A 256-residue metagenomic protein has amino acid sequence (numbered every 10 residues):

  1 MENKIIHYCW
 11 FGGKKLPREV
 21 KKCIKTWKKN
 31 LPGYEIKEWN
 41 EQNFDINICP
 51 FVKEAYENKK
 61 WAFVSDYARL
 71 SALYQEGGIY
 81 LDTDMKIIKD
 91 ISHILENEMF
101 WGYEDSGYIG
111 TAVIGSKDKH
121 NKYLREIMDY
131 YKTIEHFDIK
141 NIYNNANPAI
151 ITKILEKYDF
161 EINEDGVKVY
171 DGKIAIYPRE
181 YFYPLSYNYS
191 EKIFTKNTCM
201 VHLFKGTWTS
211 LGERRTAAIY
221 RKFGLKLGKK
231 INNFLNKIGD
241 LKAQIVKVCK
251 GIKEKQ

Functional and structural regions predicted by a protein language model:
M1-S65, L81-Q256: Glycosyltransferase-associated regions of secretory-pathway enzymes, highlighting luminal stem/catalytic domains
Y67-G77: Small-residue hinge/turn detector
